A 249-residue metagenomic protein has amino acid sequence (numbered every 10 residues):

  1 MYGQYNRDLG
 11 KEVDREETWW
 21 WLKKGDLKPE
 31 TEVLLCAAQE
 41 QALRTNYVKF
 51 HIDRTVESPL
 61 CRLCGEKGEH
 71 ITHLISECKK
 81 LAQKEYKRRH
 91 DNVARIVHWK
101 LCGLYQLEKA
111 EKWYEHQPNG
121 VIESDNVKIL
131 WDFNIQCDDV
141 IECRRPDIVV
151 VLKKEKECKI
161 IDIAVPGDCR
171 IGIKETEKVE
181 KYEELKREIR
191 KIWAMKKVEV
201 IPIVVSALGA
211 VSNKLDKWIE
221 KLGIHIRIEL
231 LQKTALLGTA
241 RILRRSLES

Functional and structural regions predicted by a protein language model:
M1-G68, N92: Helix/loop segments that flank and initiate small ligand/metal-binding modules
L35, C61, H73, C78 (+5 more regions): Mobile genetic element proteins and their domesticated derivatives, centered on retroelements and DNA transposons
I52-L104, C158, D168: Short Cys/His-based metal-binding microdomains
D53, Q106-I160: Active-site metal-binding core of divalent-cation-utilizing nuclease and nuclease-like domains
C64, V151-K153, I192: A generic structural motif
Q136-C137, R145, K156-E157, D162-E180 (+1 more regions): Short beta-strand-loop-alpha-helix junction that forms the active-site gateway of nucleic-acid-processing nucleases
E180-A194: Metal-dependent nuclease catalytic cores in nucleic-acid-processing enzymes, especially RNase H-like/related
V198-S249: Domain-level recognition of nuclease-like catalytic cores that cleave nucleotide substrates
